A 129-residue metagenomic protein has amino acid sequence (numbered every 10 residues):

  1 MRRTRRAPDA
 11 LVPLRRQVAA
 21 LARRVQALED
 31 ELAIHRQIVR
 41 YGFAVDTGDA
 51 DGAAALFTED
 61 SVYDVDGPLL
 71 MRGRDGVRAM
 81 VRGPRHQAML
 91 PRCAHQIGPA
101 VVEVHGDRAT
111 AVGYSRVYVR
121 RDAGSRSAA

Functional and structural regions predicted by a protein language model:
M1-F43, T47, D51, A55-L56: Short, low-complexity N-terminal intrinsically disordered segments enriched in polar/charged residues
M1-R5, L14, R23, V39 (+5 more regions): Short, intrinsically disordered low-complexity segments
A33, A94, A129: Short, glycine/acidic-rich beta->alpha junctions
A50-R121: A solvent-exposed, acidic/Ser-Thr-rich amphipathic alpha-helical stretch
V119, A123-A129: Short, intrinsically disordered, charge-balanced linker/junction segments flanking boundaries in proteins
